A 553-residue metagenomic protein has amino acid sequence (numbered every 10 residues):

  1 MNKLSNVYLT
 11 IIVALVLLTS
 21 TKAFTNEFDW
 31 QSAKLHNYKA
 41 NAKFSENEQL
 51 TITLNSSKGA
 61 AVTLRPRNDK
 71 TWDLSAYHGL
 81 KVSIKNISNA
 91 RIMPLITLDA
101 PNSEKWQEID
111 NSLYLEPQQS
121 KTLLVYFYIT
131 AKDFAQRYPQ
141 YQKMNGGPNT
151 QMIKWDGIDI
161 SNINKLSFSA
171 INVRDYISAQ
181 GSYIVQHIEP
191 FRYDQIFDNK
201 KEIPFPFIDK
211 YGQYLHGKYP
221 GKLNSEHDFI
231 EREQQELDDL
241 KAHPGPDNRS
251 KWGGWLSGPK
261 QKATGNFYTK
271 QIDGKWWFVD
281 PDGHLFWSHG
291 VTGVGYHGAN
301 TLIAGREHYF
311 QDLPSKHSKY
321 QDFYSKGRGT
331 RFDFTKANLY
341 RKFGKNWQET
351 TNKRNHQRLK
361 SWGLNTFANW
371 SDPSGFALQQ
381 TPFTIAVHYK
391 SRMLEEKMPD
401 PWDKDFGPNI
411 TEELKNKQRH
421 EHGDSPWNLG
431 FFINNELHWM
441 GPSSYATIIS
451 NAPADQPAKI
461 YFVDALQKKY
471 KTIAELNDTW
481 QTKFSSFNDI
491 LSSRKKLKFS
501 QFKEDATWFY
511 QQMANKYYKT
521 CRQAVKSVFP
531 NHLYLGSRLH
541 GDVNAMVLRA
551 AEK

Functional and structural regions predicted by a protein language model:
M1-T10: Bacterial N-terminal signal peptides that target proteins for export
T10-T19: Bacterial N-terminal signal peptides
E27-I52: Extracellular glycan-recognition surfaces and repeat-rich motifs
N55-K154, N162, A179-I184: Extracellular ligand-binding interfaces
L166, Q186-P190: Extracellular beta-strand elements of beta-rich domains used for carbohydrate recognition/degradation or cell-matrix
F168-I177: Short beta-strand-plus-loop segments that form exposed binding edges in beta-rich domains
Y214-A377, M393-D424, K495, F499 (+1 more regions): Active-site-adjacent substrate/metal-binding segments within catalytic domains of carbohydrate-active enzymes
P281, V291-T292, A299, G305-K345 (+1 more regions): Polysaccharide-binding and catalytic clefts of secreted carbohydrate-active enzymes
